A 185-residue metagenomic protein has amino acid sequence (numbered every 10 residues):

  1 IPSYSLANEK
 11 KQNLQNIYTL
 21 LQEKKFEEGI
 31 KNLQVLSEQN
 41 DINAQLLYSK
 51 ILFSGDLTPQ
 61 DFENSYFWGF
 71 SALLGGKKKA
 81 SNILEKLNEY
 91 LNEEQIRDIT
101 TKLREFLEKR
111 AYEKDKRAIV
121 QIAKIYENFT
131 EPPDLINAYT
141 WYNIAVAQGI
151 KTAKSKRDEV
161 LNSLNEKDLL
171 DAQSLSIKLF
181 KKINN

Functional and structural regions predicted by a protein language model:
I1-A7: Classical Sec-dependent N-terminal signal peptides that target proteins to the secretory pathway
K11-Q39, E113, A118: Alpha-helical segment of the N-proximal tetratricopeptide repeat
Q15-T19, L47-S54, I83-Y90, Q121-N128 (+1 more regions): Hydrophobic face of amphipathic alpha-helices that form TPR/SEL1-like repeat modules and related alpha-solenoid
K24-E28, P59-F67, E94-E105, P132-N137 (+1 more regions): Structural signature of tandem alpha-helical TPR/SEL1-like repeats, specifically the intra-repeat loop/turn
K24-K25, E38-I42, S54-D56, G75-K78 (+7 more regions): Short helix-capping/linker turns of helical repeat alpha-solenoids
E93-E113, T152-N185: Terminal, low-structured helical/coil segments at or just beyond the last alpha-helical repeat
